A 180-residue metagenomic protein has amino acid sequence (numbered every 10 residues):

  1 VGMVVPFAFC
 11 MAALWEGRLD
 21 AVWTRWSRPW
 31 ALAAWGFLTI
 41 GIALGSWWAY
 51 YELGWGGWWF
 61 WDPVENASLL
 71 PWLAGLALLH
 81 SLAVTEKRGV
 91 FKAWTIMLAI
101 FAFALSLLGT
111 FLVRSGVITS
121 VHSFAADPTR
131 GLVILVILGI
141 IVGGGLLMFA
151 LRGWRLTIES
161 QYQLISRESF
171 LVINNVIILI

Functional and structural regions predicted by a protein language model:
V1-I180: Polytopic transmembrane helical bundles with strong interfacial aromatic enrichment
